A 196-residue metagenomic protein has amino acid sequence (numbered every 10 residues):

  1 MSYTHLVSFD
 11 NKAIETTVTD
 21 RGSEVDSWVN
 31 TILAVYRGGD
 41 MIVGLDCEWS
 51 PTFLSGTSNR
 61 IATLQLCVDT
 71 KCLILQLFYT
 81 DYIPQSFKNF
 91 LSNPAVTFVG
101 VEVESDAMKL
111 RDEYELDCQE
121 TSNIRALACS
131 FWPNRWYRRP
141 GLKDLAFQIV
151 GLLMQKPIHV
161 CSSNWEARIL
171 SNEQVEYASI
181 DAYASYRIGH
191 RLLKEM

Functional and structural regions predicted by a protein language model:
M1-M41, I124: N-terminal accessory regions of nucleic-acid-interacting proteins
V43-L45: Short hydrophobic beta-strand that contains or immediately precedes a catalytic carboxylate
C47-T57: Short acidic, Gly/Ser-rich segments with clustered Asp/Glu that frequently serve as metal-coordination loops in enzyme
T57-V68: Acidic, metal-ligating active-site segments
N93-F98: Short active-site oxyanion
R111-S122: A short alpha->loop->secondary-structure connector
R125-F147: Short alpha-helix plus adjacent loop in nuclease-associated cores
F147-M196: Acidic, Mg2+-coordinating catalytic module of metal-dependent nucleases/exonucleases that use a two-metal-ion mechanism
